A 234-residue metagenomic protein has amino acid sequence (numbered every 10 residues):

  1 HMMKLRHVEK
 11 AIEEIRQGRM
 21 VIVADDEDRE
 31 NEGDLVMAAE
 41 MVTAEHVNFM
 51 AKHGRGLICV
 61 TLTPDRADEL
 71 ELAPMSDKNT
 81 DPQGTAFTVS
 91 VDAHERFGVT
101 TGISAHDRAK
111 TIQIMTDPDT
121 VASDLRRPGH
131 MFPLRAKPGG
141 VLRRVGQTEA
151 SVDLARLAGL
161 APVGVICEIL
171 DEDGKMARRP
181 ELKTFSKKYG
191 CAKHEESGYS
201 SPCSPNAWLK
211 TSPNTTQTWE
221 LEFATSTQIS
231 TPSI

Functional and structural regions predicted by a protein language model:
M2-I234: Catalytic domains of riboflavin
